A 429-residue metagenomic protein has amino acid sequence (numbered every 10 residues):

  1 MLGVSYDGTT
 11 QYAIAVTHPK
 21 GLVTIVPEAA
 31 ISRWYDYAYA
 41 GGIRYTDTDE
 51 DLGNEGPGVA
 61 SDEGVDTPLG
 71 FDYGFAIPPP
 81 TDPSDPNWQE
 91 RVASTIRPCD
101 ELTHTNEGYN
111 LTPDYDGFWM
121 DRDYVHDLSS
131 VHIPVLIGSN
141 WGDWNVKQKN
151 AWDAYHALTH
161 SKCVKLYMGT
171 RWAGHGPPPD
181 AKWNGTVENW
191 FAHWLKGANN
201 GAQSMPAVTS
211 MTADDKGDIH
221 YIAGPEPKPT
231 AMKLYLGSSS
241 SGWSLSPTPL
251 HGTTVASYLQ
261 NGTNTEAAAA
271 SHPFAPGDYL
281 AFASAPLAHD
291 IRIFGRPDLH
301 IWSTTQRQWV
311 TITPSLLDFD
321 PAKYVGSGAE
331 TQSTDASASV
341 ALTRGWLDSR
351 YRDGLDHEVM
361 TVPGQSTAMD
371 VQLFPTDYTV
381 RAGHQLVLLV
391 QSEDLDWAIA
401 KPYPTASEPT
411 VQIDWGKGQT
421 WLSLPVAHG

Functional and structural regions predicted by a protein language model:
M1-G3, G138: Short beta-strand immediately N-terminal to the catalytic nucleophile in serine-hydrolase-like folds
G3-A13, N145: Glycine-rich nucleophile elbow surrounding the catalytic serine of serine-hydrolase chemistry
V16-S130: Accessory cap/linker subdomain of secreted extracellular hydrolases
V131, I137-S139: Short beta-strand/loop motif that positions the catalytic acidic residue of the alpha/beta-hydrolase fold
W144-N150: Conserved alpha/beta-hydrolase "acid-adjacent" motif
L158-A173: Catalytic histidine neighborhood in serine/cysteine hydrolases with alpha/beta-hydrolase-type architecture
G176-V187: Post-His helix in hydrolase/transferase enzymes
W183, A198-G429: Glycine/threonine-rich phosphate-binding loop and adjacent beta-strand/alpha-helix elements that clamp
